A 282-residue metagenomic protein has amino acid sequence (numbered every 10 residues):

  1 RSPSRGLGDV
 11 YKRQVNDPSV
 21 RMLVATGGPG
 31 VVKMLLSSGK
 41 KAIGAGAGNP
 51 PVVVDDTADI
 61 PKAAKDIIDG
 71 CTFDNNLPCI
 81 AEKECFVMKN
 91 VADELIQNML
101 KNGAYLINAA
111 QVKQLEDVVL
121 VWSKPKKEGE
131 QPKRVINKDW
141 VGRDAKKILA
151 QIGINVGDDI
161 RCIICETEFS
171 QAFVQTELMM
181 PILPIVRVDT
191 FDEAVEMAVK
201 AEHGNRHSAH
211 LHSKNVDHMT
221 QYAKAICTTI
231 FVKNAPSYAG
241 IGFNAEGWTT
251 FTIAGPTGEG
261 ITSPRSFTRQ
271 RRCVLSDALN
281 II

Functional and structural regions predicted by a protein language model:
R1-Y11: Single conserved hydrophobic/aromatic residue that forms the stacking wall/gate of nucleotide- or nucleobase-binding
G6, P18-S19, S38-G39, I226-C227: Short, structured coil segments at secondary-structure junctions
D9-V31, F86: A charged, well-structured terminal subsegment
D17, A45-A47, P78-A81, T176-P181 (+1 more regions): Short glycine-enriched loop/turn motifs at secondary-structure junctions
L23-V24, G48, M88, I148 (+4 more regions): Buried hydrophobic positions in well-ordered alpha/beta secondary-structure cores of metabolic enzymes
K33-F169: ALDH superfamily catalytic-core signature
I154-I282: Conserved C-terminal structural/oligomerization subdomain of aldehyde/semialdehyde dehydrogenase
